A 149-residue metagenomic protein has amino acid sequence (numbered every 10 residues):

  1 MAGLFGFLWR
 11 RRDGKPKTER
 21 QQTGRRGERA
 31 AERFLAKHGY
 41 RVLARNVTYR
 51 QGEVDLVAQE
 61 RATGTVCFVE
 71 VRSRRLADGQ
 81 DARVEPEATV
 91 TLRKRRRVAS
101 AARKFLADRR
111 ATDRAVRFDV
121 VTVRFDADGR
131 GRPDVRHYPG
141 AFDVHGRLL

Functional and structural regions predicted by a protein language model:
M1-R25: Interdomain/boundary linker segments immediately adjacent to catalytic/signaling cores
R20, G24, E28, V90-R95: Short, conserved glycine- and acidic-residue-centered signature motifs in active-site or ligand-binding loops
R33-Q51: A short acidic/basic microdomain associated with nuclease active sites
L35, V54-Q80, V98: Conserved catalytic cores of phosphodiester-cleaving nucleases, focusing on short active-site segments
G52-V54, C67, V116-F118, P133: Change "...and in nucleic-acid phosphodiester-cleaving endonucleases..." to "...and in nucleic-acid processing enzymes
R72-D126: Catalytic cores of nucleic-acid endonucleases
R124-L149: Short, low-complexity, polybasic intrinsically disordered segments
